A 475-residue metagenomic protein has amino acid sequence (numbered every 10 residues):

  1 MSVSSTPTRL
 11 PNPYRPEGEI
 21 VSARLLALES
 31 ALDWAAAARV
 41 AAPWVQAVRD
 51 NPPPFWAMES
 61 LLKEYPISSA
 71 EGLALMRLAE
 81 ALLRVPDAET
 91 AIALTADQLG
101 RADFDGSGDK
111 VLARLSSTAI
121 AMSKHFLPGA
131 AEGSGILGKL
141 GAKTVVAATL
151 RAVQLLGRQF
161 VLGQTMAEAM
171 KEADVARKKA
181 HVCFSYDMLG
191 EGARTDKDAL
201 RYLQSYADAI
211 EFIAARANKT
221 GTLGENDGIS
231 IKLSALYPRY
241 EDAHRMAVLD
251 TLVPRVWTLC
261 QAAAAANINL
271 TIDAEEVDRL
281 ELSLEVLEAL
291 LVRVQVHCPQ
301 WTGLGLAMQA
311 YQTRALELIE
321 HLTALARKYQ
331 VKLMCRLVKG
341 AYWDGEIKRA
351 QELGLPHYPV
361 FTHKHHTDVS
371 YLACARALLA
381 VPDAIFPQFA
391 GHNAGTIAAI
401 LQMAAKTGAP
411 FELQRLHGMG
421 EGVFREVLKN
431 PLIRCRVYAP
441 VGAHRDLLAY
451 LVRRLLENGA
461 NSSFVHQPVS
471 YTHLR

Functional and structural regions predicted by a protein language model:
S2-P52, M58-M188, A193, A199-G221 (+1 more regions): Extended, charge-enriched "interface" segments that sit outside catalytic cores
E29-L32, G141-V146, H181, I231 (+3 more regions): Short hydrophobic/aromatic-rich motifs at helix boundaries and adjacent loops
T144-V153, K232-R239, R349-L353: N-terminal small/glycine-rich loop or linker at the start of catalytic domains across soluble metabolic enzymes
L162-K179, L189-G190, T195-E276, S283-V294: Metal-dependent enolase-superfamily TIM-barrel catalytic cores that perform enediolate-based chemistry
S185, S230, M334: Short hydrophobic-acidic sequence motifs that mark active-site Asp/Glu residues
Y237-T271, E275-V469: Active-site capping/gating regions of soluble enzymes
T472-H473: Conserved small/polar residues in nucleotide/adenosyl-binding loops
